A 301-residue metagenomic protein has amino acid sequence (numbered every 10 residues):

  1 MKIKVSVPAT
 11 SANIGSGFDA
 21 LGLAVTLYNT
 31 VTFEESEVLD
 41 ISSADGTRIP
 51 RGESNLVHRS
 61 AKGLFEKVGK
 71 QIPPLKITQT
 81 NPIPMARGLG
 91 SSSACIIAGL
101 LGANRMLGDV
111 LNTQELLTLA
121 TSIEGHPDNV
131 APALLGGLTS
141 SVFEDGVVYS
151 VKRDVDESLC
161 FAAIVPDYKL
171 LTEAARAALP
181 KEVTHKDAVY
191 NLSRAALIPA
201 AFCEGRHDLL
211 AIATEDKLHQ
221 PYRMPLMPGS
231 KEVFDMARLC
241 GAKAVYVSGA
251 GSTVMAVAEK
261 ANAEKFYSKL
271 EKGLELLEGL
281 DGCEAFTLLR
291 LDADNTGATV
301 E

Functional and structural regions predicted by a protein language model:
M1-R87, L101, D109-L111, A293-T296 (+1 more regions): ATP-binding N-lobe of GHMP and related small-molecule kinases
A9-N13, G17-A24, A86-I96, E124-T139: FAD-binding core of FAD-dependent oxidoreductases, characterized by glycine-rich FAD pyrophosphate-binding loops
N13, G22-V25, G69-K70, I123-E124 (+5 more regions): Solvent-exposed alpha-helices and their adjacent loops that cap or buttress functional pockets in soluble metabolic
L27, L89-T113, L134-G136, E144: DPxDG-like acidic metal-binding loop motif
E35, P166, A256-K260: Short beta-strand-to-loop capping motifs
T113-L159, V245: Alpha/beta catalytic cores of group-transfer enzymes, especially the acyltransferase/condensing modules of polyketide
A163-P225: Active-site rim beta-loop-alpha module in soluble metabolic enzymes
F202-E301: Glycine-rich, charge-dense phosphate/pyrophosphate-binding loop(s) and the adjacent flexible "lid"/catalytic subdomain
